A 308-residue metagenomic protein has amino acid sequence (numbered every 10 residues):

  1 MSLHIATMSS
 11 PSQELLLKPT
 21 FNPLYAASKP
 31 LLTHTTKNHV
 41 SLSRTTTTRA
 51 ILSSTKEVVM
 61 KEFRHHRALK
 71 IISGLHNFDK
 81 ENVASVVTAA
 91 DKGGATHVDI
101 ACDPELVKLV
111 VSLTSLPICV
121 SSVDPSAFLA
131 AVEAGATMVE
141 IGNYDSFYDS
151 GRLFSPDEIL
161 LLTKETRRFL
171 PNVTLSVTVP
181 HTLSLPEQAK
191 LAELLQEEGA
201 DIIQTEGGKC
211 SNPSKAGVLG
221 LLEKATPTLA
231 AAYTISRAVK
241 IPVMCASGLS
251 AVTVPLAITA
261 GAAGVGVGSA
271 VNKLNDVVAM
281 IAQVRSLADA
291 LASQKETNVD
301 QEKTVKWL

Functional and structural regions predicted by a protein language model:
S2-T33, N38-T46, I51-C245, L249-L308: Alpha/beta enzyme core
